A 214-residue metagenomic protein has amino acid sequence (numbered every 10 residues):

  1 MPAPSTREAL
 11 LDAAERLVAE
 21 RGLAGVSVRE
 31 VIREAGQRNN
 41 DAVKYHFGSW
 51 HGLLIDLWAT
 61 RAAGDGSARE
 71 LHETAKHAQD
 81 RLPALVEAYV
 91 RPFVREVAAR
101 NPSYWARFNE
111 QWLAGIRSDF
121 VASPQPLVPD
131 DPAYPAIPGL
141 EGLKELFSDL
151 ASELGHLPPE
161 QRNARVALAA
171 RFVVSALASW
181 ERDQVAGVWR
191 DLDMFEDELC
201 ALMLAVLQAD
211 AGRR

Functional and structural regions predicted by a protein language model:
M1-P4, R214: N-terminal intrinsically disordered/low-complexity leader segments
R7-D12, F47-E70, P83: An amphipathic alpha-helix adjacent to DNA-recognition modules
L17, A24-G52, D56, T60: Helix-turn-helix
R69-A106: Hydrophobic alpha-helical connector segments
H72-K76, F120-P126, W180-Q184: Secondary-structure edge/capping motif, primarily at the C-terminal ends of alpha-helices and the immediately following
A84, G115-L154, A164: Amphipathic alpha-helical packing segments from all-alpha helical-bundle domains
Y89, F93, N109-L113, A169-V173 (+1 more regions): Short alpha-helical scaffolding segments that buttress acidic/His motifs in well-ordered protein cores
L140-R214: C-terminal peripheral helix-coil segments that are non-catalytic and often amphipathic
